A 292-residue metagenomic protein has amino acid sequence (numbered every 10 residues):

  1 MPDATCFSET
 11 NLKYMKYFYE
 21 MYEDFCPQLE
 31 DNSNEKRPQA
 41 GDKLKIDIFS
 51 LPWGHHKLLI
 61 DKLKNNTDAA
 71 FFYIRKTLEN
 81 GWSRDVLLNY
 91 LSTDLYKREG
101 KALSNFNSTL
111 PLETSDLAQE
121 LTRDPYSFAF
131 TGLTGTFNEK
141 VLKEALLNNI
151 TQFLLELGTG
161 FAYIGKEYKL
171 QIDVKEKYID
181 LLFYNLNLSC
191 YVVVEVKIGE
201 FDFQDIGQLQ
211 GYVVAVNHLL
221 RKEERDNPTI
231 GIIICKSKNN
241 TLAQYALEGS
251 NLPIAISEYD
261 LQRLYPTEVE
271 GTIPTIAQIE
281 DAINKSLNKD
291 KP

Functional and structural regions predicted by a protein language model:
M1-P292: Basic, low-complexity intrinsically disordered segments
